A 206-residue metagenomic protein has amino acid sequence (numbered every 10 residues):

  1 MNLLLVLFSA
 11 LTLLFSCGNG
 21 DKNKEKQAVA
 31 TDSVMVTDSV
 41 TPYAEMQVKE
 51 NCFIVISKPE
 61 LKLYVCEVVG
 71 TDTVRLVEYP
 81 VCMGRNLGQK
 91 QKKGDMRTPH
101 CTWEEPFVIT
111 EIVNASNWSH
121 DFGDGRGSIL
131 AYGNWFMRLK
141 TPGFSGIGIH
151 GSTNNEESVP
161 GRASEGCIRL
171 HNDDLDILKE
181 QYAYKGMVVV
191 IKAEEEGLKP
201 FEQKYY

Functional and structural regions predicted by a protein language model:
M1-S9: Sec-dependent signal peptide recognition, specifically the positively charged N-region followed immediately by
L14-S16: C-terminal motif of bacterial Sec signal peptides marking the signal peptidase cleavage site
G18-G20: Bacterial signal peptide processing site
S33, S39, D72-T73: Coil residues (strongly favoring Ser/Thr
D38-F53, P80-R97, W118-G125, S152 (+1 more regions): N-terminal post-signal-peptidase region of extra-cytosolic proteins
Y43, H100-T102, A115-Y206: Exported/periplasmic cell-wall-interacting domains
K58-E104: Glycine-rich catalytic cores of cysteine/serine-nucleophile enzymes that process amide/ester linkages in cell-envelope
